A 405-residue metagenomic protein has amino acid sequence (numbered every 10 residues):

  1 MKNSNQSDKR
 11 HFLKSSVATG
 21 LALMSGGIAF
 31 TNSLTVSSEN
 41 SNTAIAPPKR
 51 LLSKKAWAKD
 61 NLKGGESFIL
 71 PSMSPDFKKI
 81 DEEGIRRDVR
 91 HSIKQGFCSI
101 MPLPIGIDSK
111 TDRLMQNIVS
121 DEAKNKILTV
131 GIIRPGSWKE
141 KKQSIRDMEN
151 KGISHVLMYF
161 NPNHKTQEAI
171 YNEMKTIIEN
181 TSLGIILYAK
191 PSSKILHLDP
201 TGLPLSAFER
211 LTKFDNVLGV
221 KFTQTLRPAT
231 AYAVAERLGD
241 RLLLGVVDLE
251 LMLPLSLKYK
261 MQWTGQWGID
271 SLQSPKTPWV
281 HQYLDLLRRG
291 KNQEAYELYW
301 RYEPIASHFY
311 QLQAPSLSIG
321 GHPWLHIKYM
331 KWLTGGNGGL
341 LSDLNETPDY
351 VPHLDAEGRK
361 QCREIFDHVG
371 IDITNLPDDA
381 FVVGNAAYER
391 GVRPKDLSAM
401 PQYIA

Functional and structural regions predicted by a protein language model:
K2-N5, H11-S33: N-terminal export signals
N5, I28-F68: C-terminal segment of N-terminal export signals and the immediately downstream linker at the start of the mature
K9-R10, S120, K221: Short, cationic motifs built from Arg/Lys/His that form the positively charged side of catalytic pockets
P47-P48, K55-P200, G384-D396: Active-site beta->alpha loop and helix N-cap motifs at the rims of alpha/beta catalytic domains
F77, I177, V220, A295 (+1 more regions): Conserved, mostly hydrophobic/aromatic
N117-E122, D147, K151, T176-T181 (+5 more regions): Alpha-helical structural signal in soluble globular domains
K190-L312: Catalytic alpha/beta core domains of metabolic enzymes, predominantly
L255-A405: Structured C-terminal cap/extension of enzyme domains
